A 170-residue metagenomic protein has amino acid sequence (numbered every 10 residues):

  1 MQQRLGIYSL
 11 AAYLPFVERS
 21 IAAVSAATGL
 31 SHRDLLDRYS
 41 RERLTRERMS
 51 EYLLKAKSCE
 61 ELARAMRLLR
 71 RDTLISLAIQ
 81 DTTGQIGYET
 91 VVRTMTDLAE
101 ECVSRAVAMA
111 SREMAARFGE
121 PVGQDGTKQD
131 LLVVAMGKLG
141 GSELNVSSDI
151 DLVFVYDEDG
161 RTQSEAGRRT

Functional and structural regions predicted by a protein language model:
M1-T170: Non-catalytic regulatory/linker segments of enzymes
